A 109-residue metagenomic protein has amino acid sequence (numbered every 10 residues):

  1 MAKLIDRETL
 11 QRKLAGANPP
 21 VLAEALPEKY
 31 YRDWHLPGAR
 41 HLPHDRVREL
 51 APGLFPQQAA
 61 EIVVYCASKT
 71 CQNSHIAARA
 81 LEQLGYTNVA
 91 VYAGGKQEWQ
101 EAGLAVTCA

Functional and structural regions predicted by a protein language model:
M1-V21, A25-V64, S68-A109: Rhodanese-like catalytic fold shared by cysteine-dependent sulfurtransferases and DSP/PTP-type phosphatases
